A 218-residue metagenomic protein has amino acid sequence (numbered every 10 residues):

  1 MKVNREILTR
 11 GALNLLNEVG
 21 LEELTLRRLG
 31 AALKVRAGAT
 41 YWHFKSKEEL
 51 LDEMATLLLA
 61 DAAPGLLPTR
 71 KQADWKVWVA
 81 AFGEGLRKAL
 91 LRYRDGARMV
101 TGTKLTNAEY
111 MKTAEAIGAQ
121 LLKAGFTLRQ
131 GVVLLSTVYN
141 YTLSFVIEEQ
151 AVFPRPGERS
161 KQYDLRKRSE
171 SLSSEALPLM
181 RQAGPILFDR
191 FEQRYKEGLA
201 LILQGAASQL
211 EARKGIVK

Functional and structural regions predicted by a protein language model:
M1-V3, N14, A63-K71, E175-P185 (+1 more regions): N-terminal intrinsically disordered/low-complexity leader segments
I7, G11, L15-E53: Helix-turn-helix
L8-L16, M54, L58, L86 (+2 more regions): Short hydrophobic clusters on alpha-helical segments that form packing/core surfaces in small helical domains
L33, M54, L58, A62 (+2 more regions): Hydrophobic recognition helices of helix-based DNA-binding modules
P64-K112, L128-G131, L135-V138: Hydrophobic alpha-helical connector segments
E115-K167: A contiguous pocket-lining binding segment that forms or flanks enzyme active sites
A151-K218: C-terminal peripheral helix-coil segments that are non-catalytic and often amphipathic
